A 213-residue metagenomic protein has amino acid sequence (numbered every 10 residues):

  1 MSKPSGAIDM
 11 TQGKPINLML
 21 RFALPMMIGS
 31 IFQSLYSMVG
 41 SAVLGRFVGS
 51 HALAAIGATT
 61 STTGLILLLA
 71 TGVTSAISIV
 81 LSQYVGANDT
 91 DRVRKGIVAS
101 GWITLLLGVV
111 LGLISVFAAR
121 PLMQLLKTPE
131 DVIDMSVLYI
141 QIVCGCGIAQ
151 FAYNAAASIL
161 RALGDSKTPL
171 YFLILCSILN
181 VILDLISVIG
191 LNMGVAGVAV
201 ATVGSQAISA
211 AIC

Functional and structural regions predicted by a protein language model:
M1-A23, L81-I148, I182, G190-C213: Short alpha-helical transmembrane segments in multi-pass integral membrane proteins
I16-L35, V39, T62-L69, G145 (+1 more regions): Residue-level signal for short hydrophobic patches within transmembrane helices of multi-pass membrane transporters
L35-M38, F47-S50, Y84-A87, A162-L163 (+1 more regions): Helix-loop interface residues and adjacent transmembrane-helix termini in multi-pass membrane transporters, primarily
M38-A42, L113, P121, A155-I159 (+1 more regions): Alpha-helical transmembrane segments of multipass membrane proteins
S41, S50-L53, T90, A119 (+2 more regions): Membrane-helix interface/capping residues of multi-pass secondary transporters
L44-G64, E130-M135, V195-A196, V200: Interfacial/gating helices of multi-pass transporter permease domains
L53-L113, Q150-P169: Small-residue-rich hydrophobic transmembrane alpha-helices
T104, I159-I182, A196, V200-V203: Alpha-helical transmembrane segments of multi-pass membrane transporters/permeases
